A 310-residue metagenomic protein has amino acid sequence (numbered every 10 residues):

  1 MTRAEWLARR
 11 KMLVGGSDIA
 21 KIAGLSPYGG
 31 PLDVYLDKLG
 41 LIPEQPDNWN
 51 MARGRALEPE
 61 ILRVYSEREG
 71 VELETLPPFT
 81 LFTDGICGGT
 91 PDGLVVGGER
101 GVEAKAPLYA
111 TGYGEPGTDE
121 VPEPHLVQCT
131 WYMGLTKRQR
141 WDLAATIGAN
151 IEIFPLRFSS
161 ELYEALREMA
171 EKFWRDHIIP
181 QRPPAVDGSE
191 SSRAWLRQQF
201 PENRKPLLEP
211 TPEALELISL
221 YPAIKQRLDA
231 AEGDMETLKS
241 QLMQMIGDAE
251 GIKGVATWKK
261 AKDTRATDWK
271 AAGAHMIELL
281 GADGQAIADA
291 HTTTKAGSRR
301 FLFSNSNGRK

Functional and structural regions predicted by a protein language model:
M1-K310: Accessory terminal regions of nucleic-acid processing enzymes
